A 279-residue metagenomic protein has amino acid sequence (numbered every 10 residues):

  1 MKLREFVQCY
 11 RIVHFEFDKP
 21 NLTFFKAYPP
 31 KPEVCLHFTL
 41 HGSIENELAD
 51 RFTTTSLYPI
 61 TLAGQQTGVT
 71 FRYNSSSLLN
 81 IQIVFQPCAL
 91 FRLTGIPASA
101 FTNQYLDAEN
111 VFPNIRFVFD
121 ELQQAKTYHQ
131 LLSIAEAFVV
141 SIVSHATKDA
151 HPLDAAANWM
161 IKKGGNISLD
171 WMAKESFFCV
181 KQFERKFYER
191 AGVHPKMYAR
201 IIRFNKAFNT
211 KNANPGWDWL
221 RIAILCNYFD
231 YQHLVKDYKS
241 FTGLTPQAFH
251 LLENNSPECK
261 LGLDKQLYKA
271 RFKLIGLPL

Functional and structural regions predicted by a protein language model:
M1-D154, M160-K162, L169-D170, S176-V180 (+5 more regions): Alpha-helical bundle regulatory/interaction domains
A155-N158, R203-K206: Pre-recognition alpha-helix immediately N-terminal to the DNA-recognition helix within helix-turn-helix or winged-helix
I167-D170, E184-E189, V193-A199: Long, low-complexity intrinsically disordered regions
F187-V193, D237-Q247: A secondary-structure capping/hinge motif
R190-A191, I202-N205, F241-T242, E253-S256: The DNA-recognition helices of helix-turn-helix-type DNA-binding domains
